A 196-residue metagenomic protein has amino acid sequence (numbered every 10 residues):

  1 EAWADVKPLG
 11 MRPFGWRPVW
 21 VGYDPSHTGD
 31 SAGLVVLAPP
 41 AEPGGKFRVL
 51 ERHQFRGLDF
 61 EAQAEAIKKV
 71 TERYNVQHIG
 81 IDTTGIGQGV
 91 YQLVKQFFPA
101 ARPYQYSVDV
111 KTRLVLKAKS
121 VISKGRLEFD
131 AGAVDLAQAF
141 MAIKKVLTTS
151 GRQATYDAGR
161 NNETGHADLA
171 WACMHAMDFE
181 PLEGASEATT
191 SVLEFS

Functional and structural regions predicted by a protein language model:
E1-Y23: ATPase catalytic-site recognition across NTP-hydrolyzing enzymes
W3, R52, A167, M174-S196: Acidic two-metal-ion nuclease catalytic site recognized across multiple nuclease folds, prominently DnaQ/RNase D-T
W16, H27-G33: Short, flexible loop/turn motifs enriched in small residues
P25-G29, G85, W171: Short, flexible loop/turn elements at secondary-structure junctions
A32-L37, A172: Short beta-strand scaffold segments in enzyme catalytic cores
A41-R152: Mg2+-dependent endonuclease catalytic cores in nucleic-acid-processing enzymes, primarily RNase H-like
D109, G159-D168: Structural motif
T149-E163: Short, solvent-exposed helix-loop connector elements
